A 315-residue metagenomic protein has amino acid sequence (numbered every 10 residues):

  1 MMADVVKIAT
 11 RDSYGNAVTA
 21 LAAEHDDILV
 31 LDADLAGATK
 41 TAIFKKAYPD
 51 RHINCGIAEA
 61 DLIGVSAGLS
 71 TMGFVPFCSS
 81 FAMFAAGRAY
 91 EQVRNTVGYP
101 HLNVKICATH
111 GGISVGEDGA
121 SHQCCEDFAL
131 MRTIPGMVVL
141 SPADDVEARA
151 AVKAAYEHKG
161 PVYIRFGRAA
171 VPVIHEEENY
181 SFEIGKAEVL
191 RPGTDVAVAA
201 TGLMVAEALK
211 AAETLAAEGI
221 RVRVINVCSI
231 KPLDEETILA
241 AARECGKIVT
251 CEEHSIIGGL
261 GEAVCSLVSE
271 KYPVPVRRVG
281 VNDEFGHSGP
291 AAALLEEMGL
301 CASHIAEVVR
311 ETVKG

Functional and structural regions predicted by a protein language model:
M1-R165, A170: Thiamine diphosphate
D12-Y14, E24-D27, L35-A42, K46 (+2 more regions): Thiamine diphosphate
